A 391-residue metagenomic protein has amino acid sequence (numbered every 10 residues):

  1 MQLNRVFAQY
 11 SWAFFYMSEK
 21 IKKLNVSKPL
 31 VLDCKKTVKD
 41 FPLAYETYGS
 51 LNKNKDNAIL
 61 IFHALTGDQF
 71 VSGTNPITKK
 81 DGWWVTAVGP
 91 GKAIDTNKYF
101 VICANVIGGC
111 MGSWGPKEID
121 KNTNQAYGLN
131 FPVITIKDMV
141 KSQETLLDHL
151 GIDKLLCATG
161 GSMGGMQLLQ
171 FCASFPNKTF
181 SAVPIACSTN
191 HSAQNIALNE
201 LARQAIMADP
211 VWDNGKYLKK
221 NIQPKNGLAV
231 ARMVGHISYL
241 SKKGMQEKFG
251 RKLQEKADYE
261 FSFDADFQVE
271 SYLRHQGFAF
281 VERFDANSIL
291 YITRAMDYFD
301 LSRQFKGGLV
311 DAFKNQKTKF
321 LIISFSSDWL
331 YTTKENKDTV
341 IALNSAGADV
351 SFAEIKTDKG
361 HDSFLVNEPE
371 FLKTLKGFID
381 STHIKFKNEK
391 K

Functional and structural regions predicted by a protein language model:
M17-I61: Catalytic-loop region of hydrolases
E46, S50, D56-D120: N-terminal cap/lid subdomain of alpha/beta-hydrolase-fold enzymes
A126, N130, K137-L156: Conserved acidic catalytic loop of the alpha/beta-hydrolase fold
G165-P176, A182: Short glycine-enriched nucleophile-adjacent loop and the immediately C-terminal alpha-helix near the catalytic center
P184-A279: Alpha/beta-hydrolase-fold enzymes
I322-S324: Short beta-strand/loop motif that positions the catalytic acidic residue of the alpha/beta-hydrolase fold
W329-E335: Conserved alpha/beta-hydrolase "acid-adjacent" motif
A346-K391: Catalytic active-site module of serine/aspartate enzymes centered on a nucleophile-bearing elbow/loop
